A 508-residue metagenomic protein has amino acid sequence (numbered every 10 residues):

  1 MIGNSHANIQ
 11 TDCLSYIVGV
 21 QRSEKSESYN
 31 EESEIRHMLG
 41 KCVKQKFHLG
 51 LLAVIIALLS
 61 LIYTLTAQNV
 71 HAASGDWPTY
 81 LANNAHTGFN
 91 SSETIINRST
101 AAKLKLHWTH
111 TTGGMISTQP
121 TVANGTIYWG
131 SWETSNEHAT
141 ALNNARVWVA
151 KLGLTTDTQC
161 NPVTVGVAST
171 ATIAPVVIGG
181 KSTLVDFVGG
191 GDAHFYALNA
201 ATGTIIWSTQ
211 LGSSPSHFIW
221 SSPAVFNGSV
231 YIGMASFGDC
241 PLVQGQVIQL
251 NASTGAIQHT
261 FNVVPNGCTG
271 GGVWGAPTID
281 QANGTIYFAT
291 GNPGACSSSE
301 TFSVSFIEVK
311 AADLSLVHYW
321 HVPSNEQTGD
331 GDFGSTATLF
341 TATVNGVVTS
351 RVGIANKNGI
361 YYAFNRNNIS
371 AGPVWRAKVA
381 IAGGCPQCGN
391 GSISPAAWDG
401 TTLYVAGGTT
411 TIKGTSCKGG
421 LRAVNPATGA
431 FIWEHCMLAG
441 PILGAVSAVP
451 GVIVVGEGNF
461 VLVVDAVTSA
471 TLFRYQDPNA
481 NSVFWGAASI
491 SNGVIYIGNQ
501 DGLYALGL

Functional and structural regions predicted by a protein language model:
M1-Q45: N-terminal secretory signal peptides that target proteins for export/translocation
N8, D12, R36, L65-A67 (+2 more regions): N-terminal compositionally biased, intrinsically disordered segments and leader/signal-like regions
H48-G50: Short, hydrophobic alpha-helical membrane anchors of single-pass surface/secreted proteins
L52-T64: Bacterial N-terminal signal peptides
L65-R98: Sequence/structural signature of beta-propeller modules and their immediately flanking N-terminal secretory/stalk
A73, T94-G114, V122-W129, S135-V167 (+6 more regions): Extracytoplasmic/lumenal domain signature
A276: Catalytic nucleophile loop of clan PA
